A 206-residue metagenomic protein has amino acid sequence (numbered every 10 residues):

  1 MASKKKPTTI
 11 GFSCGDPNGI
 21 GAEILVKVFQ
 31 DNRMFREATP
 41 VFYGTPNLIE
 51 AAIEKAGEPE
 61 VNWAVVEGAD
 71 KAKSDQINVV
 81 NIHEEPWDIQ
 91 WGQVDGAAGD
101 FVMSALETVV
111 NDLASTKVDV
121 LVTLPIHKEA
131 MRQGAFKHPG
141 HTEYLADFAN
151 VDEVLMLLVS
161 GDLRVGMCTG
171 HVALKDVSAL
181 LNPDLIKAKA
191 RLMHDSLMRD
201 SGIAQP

Functional and structural regions predicted by a protein language model:
M1-H141, L181-P206: Contiguous, glycine/small-aliphatic-enriched amphipathic segments in soluble metabolic enzymes
R36-G44, P139-V165: A phosphate-binding glycine/aspartate-rich beta-alpha loop in the early core of alpha/beta enzymes
L158-L192, R199: Ligand-binding beta-strand-loop-alpha-helix segment within the catalytic cores of soluble metabolic enzymes
